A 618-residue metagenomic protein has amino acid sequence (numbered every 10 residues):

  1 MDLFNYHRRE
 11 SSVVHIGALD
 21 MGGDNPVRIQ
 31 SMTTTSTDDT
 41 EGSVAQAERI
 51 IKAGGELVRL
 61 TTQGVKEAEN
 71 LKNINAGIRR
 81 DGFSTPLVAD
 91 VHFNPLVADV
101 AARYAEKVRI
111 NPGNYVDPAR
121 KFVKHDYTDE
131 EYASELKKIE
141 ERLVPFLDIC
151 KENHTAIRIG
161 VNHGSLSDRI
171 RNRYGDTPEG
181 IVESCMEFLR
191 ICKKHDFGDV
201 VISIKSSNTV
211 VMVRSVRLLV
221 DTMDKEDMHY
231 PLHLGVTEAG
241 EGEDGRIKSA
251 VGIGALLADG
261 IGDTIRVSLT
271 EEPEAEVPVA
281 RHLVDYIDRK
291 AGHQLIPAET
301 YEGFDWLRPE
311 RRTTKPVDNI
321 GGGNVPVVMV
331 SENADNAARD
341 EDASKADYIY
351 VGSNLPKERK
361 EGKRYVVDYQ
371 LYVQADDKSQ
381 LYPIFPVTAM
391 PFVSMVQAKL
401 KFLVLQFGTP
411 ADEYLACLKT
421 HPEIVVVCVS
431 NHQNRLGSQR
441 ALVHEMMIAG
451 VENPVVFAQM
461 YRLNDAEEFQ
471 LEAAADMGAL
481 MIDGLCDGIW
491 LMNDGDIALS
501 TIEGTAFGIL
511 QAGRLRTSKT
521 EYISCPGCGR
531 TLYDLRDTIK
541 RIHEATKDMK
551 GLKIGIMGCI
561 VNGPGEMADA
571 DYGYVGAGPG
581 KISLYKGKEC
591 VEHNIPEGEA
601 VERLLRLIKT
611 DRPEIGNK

Functional and structural regions predicted by a protein language model:
M1-S31, L147-N153, R289-N336, E544: N-terminal amphipathic alpha-helix/helix-capping segment at the start of soluble metabolic enzymes
D2, G55-E187, D318, M329-L436: Active-site beta->alpha loop and helix N-cap motifs at the rims of alpha/beta catalytic domains
I29, D90, I159, I202 (+6 more regions): Conserved, mostly hydrophobic/aromatic
D38-R49, F93-A98, S249-I253, D335-D342 (+1 more regions): Short, acidic/polar
K52-L57, A105, F197, I261-G262 (+4 more regions): A structural motif
E56-R59, A105-K121, A258-E274, G484-L499 (+1 more regions): Glycine-rich phosphate-binding active-site loops on the catalytic face of alpha/beta enzymes
D126-L143, I170-I320, L400-F402, F407-M549 (+1 more regions): Catalytic alpha/beta core domains of metabolic enzymes, predominantly
P579-I582, E589-P613: Beta-strand/loop-dominated core regions that host nucleotide or nucleotide-derived cofactor-binding catalytic loops
